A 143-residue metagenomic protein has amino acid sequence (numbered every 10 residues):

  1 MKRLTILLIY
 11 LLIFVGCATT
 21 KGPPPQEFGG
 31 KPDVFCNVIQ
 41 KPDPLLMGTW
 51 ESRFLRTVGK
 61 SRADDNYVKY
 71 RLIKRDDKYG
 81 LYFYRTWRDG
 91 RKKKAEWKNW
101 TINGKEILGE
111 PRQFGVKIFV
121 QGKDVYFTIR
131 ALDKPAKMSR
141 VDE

Functional and structural regions predicted by a protein language model:
K2-Y10, F14-V58, V141-E143: Amphipathic/hydrophobic helical signal segments and adjacent flexible N-terminal regions that mediate secretion
P23-I39, K92-T101, Y126-E143: Edge beta-strand at a domain terminus
L46-M47, R71-G80, I102-E106, K117-V125: Short, solvent-exposed coil/turn segments at beta-strand boundaries
S52, Y79-F83, I107-P111, V125-I129: Short hydrophobic/aromatic-rich beta-strand segments that constitute the beta-sheet cores of beta-sandwich/beta-barrel
T57, F83-K92, Q113-F114, R130-K134: Short, solvent-exposed aromatic-acidic interface loops
S61-I102: N-terminal glycine/threonine-rich, aromatic-flanked beta-hairpin/loop signature
